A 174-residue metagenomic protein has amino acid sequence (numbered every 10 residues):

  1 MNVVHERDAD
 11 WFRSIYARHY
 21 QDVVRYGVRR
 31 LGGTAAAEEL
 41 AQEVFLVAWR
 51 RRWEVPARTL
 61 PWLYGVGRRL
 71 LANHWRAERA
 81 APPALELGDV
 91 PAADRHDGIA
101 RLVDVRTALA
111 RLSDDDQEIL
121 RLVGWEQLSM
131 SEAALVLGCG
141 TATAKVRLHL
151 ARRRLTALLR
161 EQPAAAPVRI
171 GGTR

Functional and structural regions predicted by a protein language model:
M1-E6, W11, L135-V136, R153-R174: C-terminal edge and immediately downstream basic/flexible tail or linker adjoining helix-turn-helix-like DNA-binding
N2-R25, A35: A short, charge-rich alpha-helical start-of-domain segment used by transcription regulators
H5, N73, A80-T107, S129 (+1 more regions): Internal acidic/polar
I15, H19, V23, V44 (+2 more regions): Residue-level preference for hydrophobic side chains embedded in well-ordered alpha helices
Y16, V24, T34-R51, T141: Conserved RNAP core-binding helix
R50, E54, R58, G65-L85 (+3 more regions): Arg/Lys-rich amphipathic alpha helix in sigma70-family domain 2
R68, S131, L137-E161: DNA-recognition helix of helix-turn-helix
I119-L120: A short pre-motif secondary-structure segment
